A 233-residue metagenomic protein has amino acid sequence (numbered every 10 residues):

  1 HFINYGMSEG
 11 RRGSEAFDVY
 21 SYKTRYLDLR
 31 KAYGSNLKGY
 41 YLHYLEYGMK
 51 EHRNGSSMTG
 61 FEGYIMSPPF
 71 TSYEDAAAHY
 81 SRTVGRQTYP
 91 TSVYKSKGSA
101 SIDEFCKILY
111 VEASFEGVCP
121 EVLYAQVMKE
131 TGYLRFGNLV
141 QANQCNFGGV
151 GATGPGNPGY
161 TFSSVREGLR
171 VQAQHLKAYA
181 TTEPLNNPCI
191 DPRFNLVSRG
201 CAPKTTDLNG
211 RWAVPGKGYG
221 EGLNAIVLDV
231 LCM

Functional and structural regions predicted by a protein language model:
H1-G60: Charge-rich, low-complexity intrinsically disordered regions
M58-M233: Catalytic cores of secreted/periplasmic lytic hydrolases that degrade extracellular macromolecules
